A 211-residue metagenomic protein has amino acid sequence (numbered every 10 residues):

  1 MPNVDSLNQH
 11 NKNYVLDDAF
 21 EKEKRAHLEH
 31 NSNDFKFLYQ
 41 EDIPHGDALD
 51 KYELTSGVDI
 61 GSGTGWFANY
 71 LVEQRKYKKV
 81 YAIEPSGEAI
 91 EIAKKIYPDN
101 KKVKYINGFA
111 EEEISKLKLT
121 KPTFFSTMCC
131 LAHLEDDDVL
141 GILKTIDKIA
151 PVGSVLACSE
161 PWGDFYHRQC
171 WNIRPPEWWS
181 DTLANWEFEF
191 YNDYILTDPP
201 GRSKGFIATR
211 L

Functional and structural regions predicted by a protein language model:
M1-L54, I60-K102, N107-L117, L134-G141 (+2 more regions): Class I (Rossmann-like) S-adenosyl-L-methionine-dependent methyltransferase catalytic domain, capturing the SAM-binding
T55, T123: Conserved acidic residues
S126: A conserved beta-strand element that flanks and buttresses the S-adenosyl-L-methionine
C129-H133: Short catalytic micro-motifs in class I SAM-dependent methyltransferases
K148-I149: Conserved helix-to-beta-strand junction in the class I
